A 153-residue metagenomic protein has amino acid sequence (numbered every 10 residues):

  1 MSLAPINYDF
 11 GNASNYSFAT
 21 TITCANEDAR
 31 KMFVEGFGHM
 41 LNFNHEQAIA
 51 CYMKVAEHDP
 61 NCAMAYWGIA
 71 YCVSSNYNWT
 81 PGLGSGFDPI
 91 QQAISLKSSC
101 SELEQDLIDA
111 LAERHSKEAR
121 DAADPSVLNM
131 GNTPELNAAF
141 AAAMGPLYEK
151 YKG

Functional and structural regions predicted by a protein language model:
M1-E27: N-terminal pre-domain segments of enzymes
E27-E35, N61-V73, S99-S126, Y151-G153: Amphipathic alpha-helical repeat scaffolds of TPR domains
E46, A50-L83, K150-G153: Short, charge-rich amphipathic alpha-helical segments embedded in non-transmembrane helical bundles/solenoids
A56-E57, I94-S101, E118, A141 (+1 more regions): A conserved position within tetratricopeptide repeats
S75-G84, E118-N137: Short coil/turn connectors between adjacent alpha-helices in alpha-solenoid helical repeat scaffolds
